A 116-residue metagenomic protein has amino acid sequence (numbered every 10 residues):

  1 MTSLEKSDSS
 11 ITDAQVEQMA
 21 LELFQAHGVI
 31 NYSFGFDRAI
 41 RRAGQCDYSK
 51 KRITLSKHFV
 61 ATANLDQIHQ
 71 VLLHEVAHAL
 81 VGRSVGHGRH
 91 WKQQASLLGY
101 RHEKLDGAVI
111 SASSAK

Functional and structural regions predicted by a protein language model:
M1-Q70, A79-K116: Active-site-proximal or metal-binding-adjacent scaffold patches in catalytic folds
E75: Walker B catalytic acidic pair
